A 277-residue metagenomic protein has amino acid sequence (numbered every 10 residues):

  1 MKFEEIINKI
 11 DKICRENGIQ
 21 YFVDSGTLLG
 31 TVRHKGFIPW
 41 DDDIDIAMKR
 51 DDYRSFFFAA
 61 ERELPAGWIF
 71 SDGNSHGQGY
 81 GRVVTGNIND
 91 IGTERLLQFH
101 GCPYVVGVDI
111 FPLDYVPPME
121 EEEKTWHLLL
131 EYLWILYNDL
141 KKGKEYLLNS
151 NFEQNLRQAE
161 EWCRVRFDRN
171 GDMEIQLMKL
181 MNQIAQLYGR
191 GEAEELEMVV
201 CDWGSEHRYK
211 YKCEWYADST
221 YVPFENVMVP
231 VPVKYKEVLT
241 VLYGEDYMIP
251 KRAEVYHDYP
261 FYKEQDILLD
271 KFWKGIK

Functional and structural regions predicted by a protein language model:
M1-R15, F57-P118, L136-Y243, M248-K277: Conserved catalytic core of two-metal-ion nucleotidyltransferases
D11-I44, M48, Y53, E214 (+1 more regions): Active-site nucleotide-donor binding segment shared across nucleotidyl transfer reactions
E120-T125: A short secondary-structure junction signal
H127-Y132: Short, His- and charge-rich active-site/binding loops that engage polyanionic ligands
